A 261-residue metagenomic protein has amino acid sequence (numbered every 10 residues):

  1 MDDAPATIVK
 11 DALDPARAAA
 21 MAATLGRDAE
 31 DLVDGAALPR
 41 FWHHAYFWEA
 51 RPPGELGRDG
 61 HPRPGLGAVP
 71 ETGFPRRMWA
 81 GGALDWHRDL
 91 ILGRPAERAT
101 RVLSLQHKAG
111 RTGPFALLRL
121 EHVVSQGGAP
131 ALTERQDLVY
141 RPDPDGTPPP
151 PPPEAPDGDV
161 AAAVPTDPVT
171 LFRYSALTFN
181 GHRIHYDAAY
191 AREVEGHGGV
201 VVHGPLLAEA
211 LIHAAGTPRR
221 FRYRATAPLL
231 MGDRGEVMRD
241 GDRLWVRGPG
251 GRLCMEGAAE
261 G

Functional and structural regions predicted by a protein language model:
M1-P95, A259: Hydrophobic, proline/glycine-rich low-complexity stretches
M1-T7, W79-T166, A225-G232, M238-G261: HotDog/MaoC-like acyl-thioester-processing domains
D2-A37, P153-L207, A214: A contiguous, surface-exposed recognition patch within enzymatic or periplasmic domains that forms
P5, R76, G82, A176 (+2 more regions): Short, functionally important structural connectors and interaction interfaces within domains
A12, F41-Y46, R77-M78, A83 (+9 more regions): Residue-level preference for alpha-helix termini and adjacent loops
V33-A36, P114, F221: Short, surface-exposed helix-loop/turn micro-motifs enriched in polar/charged residues
H185-A258: Catalytic-pocket segment enriched in acidic/His residues
